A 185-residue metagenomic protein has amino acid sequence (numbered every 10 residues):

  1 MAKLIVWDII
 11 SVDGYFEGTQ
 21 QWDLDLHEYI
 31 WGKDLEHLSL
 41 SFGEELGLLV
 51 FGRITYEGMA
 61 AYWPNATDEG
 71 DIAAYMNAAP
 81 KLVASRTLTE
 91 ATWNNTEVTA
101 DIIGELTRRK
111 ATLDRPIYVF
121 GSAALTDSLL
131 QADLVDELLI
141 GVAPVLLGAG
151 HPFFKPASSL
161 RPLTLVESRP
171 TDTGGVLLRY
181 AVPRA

Functional and structural regions predicted by a protein language model:
M1-L134, P144-A185: Portal/gating segments that form or line small-molecule/metal binding sites
E137: Short, conserved catalytic or interaction motifs in soluble domains
